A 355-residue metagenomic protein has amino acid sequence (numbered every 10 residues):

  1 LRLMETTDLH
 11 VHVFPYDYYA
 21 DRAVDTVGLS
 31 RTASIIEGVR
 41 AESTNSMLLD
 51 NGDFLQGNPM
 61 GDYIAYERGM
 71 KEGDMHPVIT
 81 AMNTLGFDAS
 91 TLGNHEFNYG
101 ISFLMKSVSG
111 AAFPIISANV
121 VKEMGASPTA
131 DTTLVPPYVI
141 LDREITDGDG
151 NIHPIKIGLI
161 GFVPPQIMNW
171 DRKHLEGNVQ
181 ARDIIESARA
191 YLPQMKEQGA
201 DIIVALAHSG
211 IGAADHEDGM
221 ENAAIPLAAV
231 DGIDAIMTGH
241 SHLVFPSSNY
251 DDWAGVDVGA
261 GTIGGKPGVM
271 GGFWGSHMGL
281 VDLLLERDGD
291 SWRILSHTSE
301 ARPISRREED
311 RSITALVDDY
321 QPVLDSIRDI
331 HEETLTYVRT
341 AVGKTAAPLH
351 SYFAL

Functional and structural regions predicted by a protein language model:
L1, H10-V11, A23-L29, E37-S43 (+2 more regions): Non-catalytic terminal accessory segments
L1-S305: Acidic, metal/ion-coordinating pockets
